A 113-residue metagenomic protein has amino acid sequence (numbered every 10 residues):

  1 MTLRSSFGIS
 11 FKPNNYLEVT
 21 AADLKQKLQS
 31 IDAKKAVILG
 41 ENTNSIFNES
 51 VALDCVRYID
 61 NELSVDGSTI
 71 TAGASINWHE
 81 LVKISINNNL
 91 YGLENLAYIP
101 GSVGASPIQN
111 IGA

Functional and structural regions predicted by a protein language model:
T2-G112: Anion-binding (especially nucleotide phosphate/pyrophosphate-binding) glycine-rich loop and adjoining beta-alpha core
